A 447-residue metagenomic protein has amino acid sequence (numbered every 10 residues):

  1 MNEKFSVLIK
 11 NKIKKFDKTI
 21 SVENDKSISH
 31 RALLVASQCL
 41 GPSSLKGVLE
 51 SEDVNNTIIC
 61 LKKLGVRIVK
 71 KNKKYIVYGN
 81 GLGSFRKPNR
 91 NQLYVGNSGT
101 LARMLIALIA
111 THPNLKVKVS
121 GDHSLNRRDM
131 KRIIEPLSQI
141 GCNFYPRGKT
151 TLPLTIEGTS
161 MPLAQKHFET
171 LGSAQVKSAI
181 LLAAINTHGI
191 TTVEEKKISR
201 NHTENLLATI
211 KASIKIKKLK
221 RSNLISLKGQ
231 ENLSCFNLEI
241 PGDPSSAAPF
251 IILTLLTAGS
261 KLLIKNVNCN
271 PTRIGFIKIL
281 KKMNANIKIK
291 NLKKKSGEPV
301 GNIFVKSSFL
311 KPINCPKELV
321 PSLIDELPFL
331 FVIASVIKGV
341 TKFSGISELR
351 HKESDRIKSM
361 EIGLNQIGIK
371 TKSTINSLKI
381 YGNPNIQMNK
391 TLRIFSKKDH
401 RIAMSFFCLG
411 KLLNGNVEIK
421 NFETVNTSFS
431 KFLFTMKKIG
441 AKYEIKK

Functional and structural regions predicted by a protein language model:
M1-K447: Structural preference for solvent-exposed beta-strand-turn elements and adjacent flexible terminal/loop segments within
